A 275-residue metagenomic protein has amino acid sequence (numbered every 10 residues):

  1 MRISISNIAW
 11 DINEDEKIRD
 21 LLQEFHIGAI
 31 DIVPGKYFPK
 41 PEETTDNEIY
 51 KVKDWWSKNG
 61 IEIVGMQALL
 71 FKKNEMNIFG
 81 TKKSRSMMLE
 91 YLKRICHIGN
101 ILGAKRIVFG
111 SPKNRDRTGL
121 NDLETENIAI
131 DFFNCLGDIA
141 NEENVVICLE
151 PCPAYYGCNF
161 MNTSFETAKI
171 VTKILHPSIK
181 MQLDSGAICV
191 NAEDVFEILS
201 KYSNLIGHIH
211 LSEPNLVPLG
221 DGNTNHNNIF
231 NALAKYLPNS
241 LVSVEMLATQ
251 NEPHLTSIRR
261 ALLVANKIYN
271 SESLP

Functional and structural regions predicted by a protein language model:
M1-S4, D11-H26, S57, L89 (+4 more regions): Histidine-acidic metal/acid-base catalytic patches
A9-D11, P34-K36, L69-K72, K113-R115 (+4 more regions): Active-site-proximal loop/turn and secondary-structure-junction residues that shape catalytic pockets, frequently
E16, K58, E75-K180, V190: Active-site acidic/histidine proton-transfer and metal-coordination neighborhood in alpha/beta enzyme cores
I27, I61, V145: Short phosphate-binding/catalytic loops that engage adenosine nucleotides
V33-K53, K113, R117: Glycine-rich, proline-tolerant flexible connector loops at the mouths of alpha/beta enzymes
P41-T45, N77-K83, G119-E124, C158-N162 (+3 more regions): Short, solvent-exposed loop/turn segments at secondary-structure boundaries
W56-V64: Glycine-rich, aromatic-flanked loop segments that form ligand/cofactor-binding clefts across common enzyme folds
